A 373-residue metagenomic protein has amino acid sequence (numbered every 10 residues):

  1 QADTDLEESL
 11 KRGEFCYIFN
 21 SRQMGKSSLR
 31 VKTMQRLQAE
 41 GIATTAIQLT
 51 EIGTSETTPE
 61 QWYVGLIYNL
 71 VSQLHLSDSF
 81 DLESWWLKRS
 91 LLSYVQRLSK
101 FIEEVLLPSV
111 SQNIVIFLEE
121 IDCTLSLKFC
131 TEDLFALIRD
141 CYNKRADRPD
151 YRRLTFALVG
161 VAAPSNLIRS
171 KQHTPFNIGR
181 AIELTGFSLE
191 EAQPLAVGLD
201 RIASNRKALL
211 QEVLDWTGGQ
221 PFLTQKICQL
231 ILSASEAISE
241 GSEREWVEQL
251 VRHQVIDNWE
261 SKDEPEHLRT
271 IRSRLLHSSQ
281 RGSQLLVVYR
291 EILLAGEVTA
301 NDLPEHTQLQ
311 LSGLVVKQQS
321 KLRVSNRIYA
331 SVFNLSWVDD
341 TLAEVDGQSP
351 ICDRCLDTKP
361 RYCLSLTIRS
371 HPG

Functional and structural regions predicted by a protein language model:
Q1-S9: Pre-Walker A adenine-sensing motif
C16-Q48: P-loop NTPase Walker A phosphate-binding motif
T44, E56-F80: Conserved NTP-binding/hydrolysis module of P-loop NTPases
Q73-L118, D122-E132, L137, N143-T155: Mid-core helix/loop region of P-loop NTP-binding domains shared across ATPases and GTPases
R148, A163-G179: Short regulatory helix/loop adjacent to the ATP-binding pocket of P-loop NTPases
G179-L189: Conserved AAA+ ATPase "SRH/arginine-finger" region at the nucleotide-binding site
E190-S312, Q318-Q319: Winged-helix-like regulatory helical subdomains adjacent to P-loop NTPase cores
A330-C352: Short, amphipathic alpha-helical interaction segments positioned at domain boundaries
